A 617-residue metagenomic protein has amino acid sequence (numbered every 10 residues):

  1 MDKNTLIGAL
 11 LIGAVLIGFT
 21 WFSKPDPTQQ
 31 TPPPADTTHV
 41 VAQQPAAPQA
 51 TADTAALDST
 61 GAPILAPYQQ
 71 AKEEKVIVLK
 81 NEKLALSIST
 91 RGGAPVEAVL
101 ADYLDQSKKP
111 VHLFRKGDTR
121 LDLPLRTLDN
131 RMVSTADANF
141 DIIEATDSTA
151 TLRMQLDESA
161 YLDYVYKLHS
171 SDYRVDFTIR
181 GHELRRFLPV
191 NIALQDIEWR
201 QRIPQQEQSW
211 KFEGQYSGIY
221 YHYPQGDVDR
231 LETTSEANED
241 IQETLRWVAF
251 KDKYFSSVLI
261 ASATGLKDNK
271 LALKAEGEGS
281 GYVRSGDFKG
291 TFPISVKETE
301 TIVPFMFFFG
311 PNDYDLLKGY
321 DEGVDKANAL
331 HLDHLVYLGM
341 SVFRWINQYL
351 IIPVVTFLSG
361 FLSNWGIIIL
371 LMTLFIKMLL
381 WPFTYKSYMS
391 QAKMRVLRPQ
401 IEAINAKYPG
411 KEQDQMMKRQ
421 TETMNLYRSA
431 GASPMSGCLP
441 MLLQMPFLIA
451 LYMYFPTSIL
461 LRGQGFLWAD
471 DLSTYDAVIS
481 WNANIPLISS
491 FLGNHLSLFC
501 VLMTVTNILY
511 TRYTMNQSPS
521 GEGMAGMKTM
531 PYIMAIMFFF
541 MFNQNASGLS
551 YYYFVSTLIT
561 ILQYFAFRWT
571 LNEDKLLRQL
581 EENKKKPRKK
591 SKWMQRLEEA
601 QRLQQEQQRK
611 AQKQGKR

Functional and structural regions predicted by a protein language model:
M1, D36-V41, D141-A145, Q155: Aromatic/His-enriched, Gly/Pro-containing loop or helix-boundary segments that lie immediately adjacent to catalytic
M1-H39, I88, F177-R180, A193 (+5 more regions): Helix-loop-helix
D2-K3, D58-G61, L65-Y68, L231 (+8 more regions): Mixed-charge, polar/low-complexity N-terminal
W21-K109, L113, L152, S591-R617: Juxtamembrane extramembrane loops of integral membrane proteins
P48-A56, A62-I64, D141-D147, Y223 (+3 more regions): Generic detector of short, locally flexible boundary/turn motifs and exposed helical patches
V76, K80-L330: Soluble non-transmembrane domains of integral membrane proteins
